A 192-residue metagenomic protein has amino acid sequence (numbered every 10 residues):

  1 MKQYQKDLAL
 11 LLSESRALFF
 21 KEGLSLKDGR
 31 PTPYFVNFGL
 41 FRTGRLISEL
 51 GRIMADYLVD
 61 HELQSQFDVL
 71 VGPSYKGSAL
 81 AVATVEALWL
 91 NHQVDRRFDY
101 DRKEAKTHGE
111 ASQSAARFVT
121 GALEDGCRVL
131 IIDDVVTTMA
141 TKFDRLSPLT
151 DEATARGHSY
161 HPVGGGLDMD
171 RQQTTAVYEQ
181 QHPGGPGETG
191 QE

Functional and structural regions predicted by a protein language model:
M1-I132, T137-E192: PRPP-associated nucleotide enzymes
